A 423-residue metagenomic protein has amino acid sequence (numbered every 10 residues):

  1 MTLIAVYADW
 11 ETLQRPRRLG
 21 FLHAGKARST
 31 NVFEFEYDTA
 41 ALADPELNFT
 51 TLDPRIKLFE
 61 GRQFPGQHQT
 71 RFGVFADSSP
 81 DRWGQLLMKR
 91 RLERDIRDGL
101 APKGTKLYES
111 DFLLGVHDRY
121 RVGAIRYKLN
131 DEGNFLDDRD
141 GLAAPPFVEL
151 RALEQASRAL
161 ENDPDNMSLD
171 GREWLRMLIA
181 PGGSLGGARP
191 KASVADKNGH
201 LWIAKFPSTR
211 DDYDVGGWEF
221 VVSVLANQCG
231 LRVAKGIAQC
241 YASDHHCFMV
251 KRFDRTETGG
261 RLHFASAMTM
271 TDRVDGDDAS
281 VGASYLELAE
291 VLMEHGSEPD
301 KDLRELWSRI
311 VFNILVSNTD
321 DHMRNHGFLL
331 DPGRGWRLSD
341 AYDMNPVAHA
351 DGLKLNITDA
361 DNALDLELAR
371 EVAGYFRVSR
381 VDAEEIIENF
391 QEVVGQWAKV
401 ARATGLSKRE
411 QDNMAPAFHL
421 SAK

Functional and structural regions predicted by a protein language model:
M1-M323, G327-K423: Phosphate/dinucleotide-binding and metal-coordinating scaffold of catalytic cores in nucleotide-dependent enzymes
